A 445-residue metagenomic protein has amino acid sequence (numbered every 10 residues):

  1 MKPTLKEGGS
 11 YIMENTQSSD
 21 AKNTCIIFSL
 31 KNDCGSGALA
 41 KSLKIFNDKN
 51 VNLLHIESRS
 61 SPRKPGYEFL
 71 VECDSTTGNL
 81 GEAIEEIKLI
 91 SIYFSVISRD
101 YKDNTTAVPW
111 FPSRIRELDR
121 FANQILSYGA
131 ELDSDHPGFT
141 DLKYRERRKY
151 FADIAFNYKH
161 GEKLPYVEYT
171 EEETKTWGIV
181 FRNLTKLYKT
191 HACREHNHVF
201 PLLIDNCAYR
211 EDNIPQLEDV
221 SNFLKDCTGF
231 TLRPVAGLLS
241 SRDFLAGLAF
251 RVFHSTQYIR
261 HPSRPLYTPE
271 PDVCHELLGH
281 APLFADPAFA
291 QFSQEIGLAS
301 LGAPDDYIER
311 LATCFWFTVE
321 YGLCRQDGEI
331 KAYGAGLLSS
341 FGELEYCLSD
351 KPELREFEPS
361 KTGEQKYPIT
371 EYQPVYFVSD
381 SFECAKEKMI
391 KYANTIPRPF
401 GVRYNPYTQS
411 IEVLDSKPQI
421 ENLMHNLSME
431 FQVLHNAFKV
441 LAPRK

Functional and structural regions predicted by a protein language model:
K2-S127, E131: A conserved regulatory-domain signal marking ACT and ACT-like small-molecule sensing domains and adjacent regulatory
A40, E218, N222, D272 (+3 more regions): Non-catalytic, well-ordered alpha-helical scaffold segments
L80, I87-I92, G328-Y346: Short linear, low-complexity motifs centered on an aromatic residue
Y101-F284, S379-K445: The feature captures two recurrent sequence modes
S221, L298, G302-G334: Extended, Lys/Arg-enriched charged tracts that mediate electrostatic binding to polyanionic substrates
P234-L239, A288-F292, D306, E329: Short coil/turn segments at secondary-structure boundaries
H280-G297, L301-G302: Beta-strand-enriched cores of mature, soluble protein domains
G336-S410: A recognition module on extended beta-rich or small alphabeta surfaces enriched in W/G with H and D/E
